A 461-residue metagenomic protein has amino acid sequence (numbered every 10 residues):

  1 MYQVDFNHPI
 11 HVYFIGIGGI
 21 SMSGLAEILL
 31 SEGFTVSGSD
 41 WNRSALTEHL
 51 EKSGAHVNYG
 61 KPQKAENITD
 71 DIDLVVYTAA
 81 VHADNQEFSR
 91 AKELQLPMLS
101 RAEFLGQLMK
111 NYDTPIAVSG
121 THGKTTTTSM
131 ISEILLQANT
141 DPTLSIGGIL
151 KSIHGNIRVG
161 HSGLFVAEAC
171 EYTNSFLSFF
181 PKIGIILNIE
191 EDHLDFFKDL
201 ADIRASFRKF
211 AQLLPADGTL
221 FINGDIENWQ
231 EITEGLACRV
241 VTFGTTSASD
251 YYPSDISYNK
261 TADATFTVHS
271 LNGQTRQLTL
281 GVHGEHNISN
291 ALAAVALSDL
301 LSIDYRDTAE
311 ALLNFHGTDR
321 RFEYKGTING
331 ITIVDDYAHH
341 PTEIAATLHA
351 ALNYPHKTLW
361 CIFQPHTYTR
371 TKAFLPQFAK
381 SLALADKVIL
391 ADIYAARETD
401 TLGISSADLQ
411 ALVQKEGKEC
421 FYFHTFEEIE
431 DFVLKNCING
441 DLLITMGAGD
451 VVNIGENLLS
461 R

Functional and structural regions predicted by a protein language model:
Y2-Y13, S21, L25-E32, Y112 (+3 more regions): Nucleotide phosphate-binding/pyrophosphate-handling subdomain across enzymes that bind or process nucleotide phosphates
D5, I28-F34, E51, A65-I68 (+5 more regions): Phosphate-binding loop of NTP-binding sites
V12-I17, M446: Conserved N-terminal Rossmann-fold NAD(P)-binding element of oxidoreductases
T35-H49: NAD(P)-binding Rossmann-fold cofactor-contacting core
S39, N58-P62, L99-G106, S145-G148 (+4 more regions): Beta-strand->loop->alpha-helix junctions that form or flank phosphate-binding loops in nucleotide-handling enzymes
T69-L74, G163, N439-D441: Short acidic/histidine-rich motifs immediately flanking catalytic phosphotransfer sites in two-component signaling
A379-N439: C-terminal helical cap/extension that packs against the catalytic core of soluble nucleotide-cofactor enzymes
